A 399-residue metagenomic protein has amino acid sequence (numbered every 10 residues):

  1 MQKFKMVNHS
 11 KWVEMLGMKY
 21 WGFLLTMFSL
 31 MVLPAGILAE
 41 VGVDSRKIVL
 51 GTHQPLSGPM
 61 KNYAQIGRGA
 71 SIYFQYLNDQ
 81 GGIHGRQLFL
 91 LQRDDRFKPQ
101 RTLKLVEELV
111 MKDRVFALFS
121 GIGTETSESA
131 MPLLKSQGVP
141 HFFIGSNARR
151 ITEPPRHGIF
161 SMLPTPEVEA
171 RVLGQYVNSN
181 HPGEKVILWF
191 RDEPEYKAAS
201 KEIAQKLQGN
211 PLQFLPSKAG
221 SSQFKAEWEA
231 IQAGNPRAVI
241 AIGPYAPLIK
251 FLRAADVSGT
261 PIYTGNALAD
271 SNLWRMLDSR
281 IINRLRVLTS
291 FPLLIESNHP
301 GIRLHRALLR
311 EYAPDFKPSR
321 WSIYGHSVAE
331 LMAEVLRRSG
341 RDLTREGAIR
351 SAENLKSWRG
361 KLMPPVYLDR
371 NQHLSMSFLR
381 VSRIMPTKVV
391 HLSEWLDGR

Functional and structural regions predicted by a protein language model:
L38-T52, G82-Q87, N178-E184: Immediate post-signal peptide segment of exported/extracytoplasmic ligand-binding proteins
G42-K47, G51-S71, R93-P99, I122-G123 (+3 more regions): Extracytoplasmic "Venus flytrap"
V49, N62-R68, Q80-E153, S217-F224 (+2 more regions): Beta-alpha junction/loop-to-helix N-cap segments that form part of ligand/metal-binding clefts
L109, D113-I122, F142-I144, K185-F190 (+3 more regions): Periplasmic-binding protein-like
R149-R150, H157-S258, L294-R303: Extracellular/periplasmic Venus flytrap/periplasmic-binding protein
G209, L252-H326, M385, E394-G398: Extracellular/periplasmic periplasmic-binding protein-like sensory domains
E311-I323, A333-K388: Segments of small-molecule ligand-sensing domains
